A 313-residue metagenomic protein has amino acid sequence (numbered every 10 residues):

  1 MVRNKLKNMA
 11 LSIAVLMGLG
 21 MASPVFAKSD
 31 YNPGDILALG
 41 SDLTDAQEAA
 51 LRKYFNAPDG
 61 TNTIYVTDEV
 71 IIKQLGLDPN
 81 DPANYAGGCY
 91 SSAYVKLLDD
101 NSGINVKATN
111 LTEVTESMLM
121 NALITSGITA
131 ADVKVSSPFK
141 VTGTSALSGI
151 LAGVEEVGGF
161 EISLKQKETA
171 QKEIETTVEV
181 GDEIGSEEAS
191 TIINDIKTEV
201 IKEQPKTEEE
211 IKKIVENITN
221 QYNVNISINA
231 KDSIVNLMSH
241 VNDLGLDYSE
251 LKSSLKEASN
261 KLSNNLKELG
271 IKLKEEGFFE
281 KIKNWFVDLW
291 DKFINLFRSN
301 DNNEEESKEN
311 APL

Functional and structural regions predicted by a protein language model:
V2-A27, F293: Sec-dependent N-terminal signal peptides of Gram-positive bacterial secreted proteins and lipoproteins
V25-Y65, I72-Q74, E187, E199-K202 (+3 more regions): N-terminal, intrinsically disordered, polar/charged segments of Gram-positive cell-envelope systems that serve as
A27-K134, E156-V157: N-terminal, leucine/charged-rich tether regions that mediate assembly and partner docking in large macromolecular
Q47, L51, T115, L119 (+8 more regions): Stable alpha-helical elements in mature extracytoplasmic
L51-D59, A122-L123, V154, I218-Y222 (+3 more regions): Hydrophobic, Leu/Ile/Phe/Ala-enriched alpha-helical segments that form helix-helix packing faces
S91, E116-T125, L164, G181-I184 (+4 more regions): N-terminal secretory signal sequences
I124-V235, S239: Soluble oligomerization/assembly scaffold segments of membrane-associated complexes
V224-L313: Charged, long alpha-helical assembly modules
